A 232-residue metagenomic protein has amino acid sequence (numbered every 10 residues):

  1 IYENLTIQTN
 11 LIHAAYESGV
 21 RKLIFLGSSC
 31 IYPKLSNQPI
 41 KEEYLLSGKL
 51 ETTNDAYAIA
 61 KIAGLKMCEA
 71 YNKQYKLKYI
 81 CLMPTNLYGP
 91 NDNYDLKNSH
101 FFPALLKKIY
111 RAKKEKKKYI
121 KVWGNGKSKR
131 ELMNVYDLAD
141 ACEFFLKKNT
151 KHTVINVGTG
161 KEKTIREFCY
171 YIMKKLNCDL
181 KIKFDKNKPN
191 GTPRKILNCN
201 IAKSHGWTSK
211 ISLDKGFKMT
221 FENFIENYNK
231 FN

Functional and structural regions predicted by a protein language model:
Y2: Active-site Tyr-X3-Lys motif and surrounding loop/helix of classical short-chain dehydrogenase/reductase
T9-N54, I80: Conserved Rossmann-fold NAD(P)-dependent oxidoreductase catalytic core, especially the SDR/UDP-sugar
G19-L23, L35, K76-K78, K117-Y119 (+2 more regions): Active-site loop of short-chain dehydrogenase/reductase
K34, T52-T85, A104-K116: Active-site Tyr-X1-5-Lys
N54-Y57, T85-H100, G124-Y136, T159-K161: Glycine-rich "substrate-gating" loop/helix at the edge of Rossmann-like oxidoreductase active sites
R111-N232: C-terminal substrate-binding subdomain of Rossmann-fold SDR/epimerase-dehydratase oxidoreductases
